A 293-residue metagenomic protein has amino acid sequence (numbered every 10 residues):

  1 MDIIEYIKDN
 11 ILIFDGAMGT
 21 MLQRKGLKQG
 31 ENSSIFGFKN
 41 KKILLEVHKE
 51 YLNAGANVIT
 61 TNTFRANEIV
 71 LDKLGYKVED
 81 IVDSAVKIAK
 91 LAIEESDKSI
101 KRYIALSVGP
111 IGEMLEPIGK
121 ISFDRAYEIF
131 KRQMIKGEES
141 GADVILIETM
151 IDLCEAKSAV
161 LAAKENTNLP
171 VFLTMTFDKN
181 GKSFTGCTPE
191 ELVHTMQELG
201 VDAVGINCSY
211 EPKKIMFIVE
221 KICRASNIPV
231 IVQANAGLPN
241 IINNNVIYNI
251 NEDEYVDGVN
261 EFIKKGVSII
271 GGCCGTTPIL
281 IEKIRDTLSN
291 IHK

Functional and structural regions predicted by a protein language model:
M1-K293: Domain-level signal for soluble alpha/beta catalytic cores
